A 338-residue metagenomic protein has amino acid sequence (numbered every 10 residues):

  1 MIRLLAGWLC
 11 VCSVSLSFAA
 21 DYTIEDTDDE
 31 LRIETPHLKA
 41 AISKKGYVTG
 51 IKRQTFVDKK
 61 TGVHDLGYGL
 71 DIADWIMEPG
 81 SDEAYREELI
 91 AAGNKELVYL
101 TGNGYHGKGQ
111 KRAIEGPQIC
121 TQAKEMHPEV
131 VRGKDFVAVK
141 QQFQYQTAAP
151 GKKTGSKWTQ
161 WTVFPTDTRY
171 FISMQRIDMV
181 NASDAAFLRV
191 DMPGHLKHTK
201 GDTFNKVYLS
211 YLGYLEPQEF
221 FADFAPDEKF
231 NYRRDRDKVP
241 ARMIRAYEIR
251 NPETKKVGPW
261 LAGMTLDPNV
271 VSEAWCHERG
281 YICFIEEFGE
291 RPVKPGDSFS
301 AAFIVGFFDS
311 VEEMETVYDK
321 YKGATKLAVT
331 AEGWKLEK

Functional and structural regions predicted by a protein language model:
M1-L4: Positively charged n-region of N-terminal signal peptides that target proteins for export
A6-S15: Bacterial N-terminal signal peptides
S17-A19: Boundary at the C-terminal end of the N-terminal hydrophobic targeting segment
T23-E34, E228-K338: Beta-strand-rich recognition/accessory modules
E25, K44, P128-K200: Acidic, contiguous internal or C-terminal segments within carbohydrate-active enzymes that form a structured patch used
D28-Q146: Acidic-aromatic substrate-binding/catalytic surfaces of carbohydrate-active enzymes
D29-R32, L66, N181-G258: Polysaccharide-binding surfaces and accessory modules of carbohydrate-active proteins
L38-S43, F56-G67, Y145-T154, D184-A185 (+3 more regions): Short, surface-exposed beta-strand/loop "edge" segments at domain boundaries and coil↔beta transitions
